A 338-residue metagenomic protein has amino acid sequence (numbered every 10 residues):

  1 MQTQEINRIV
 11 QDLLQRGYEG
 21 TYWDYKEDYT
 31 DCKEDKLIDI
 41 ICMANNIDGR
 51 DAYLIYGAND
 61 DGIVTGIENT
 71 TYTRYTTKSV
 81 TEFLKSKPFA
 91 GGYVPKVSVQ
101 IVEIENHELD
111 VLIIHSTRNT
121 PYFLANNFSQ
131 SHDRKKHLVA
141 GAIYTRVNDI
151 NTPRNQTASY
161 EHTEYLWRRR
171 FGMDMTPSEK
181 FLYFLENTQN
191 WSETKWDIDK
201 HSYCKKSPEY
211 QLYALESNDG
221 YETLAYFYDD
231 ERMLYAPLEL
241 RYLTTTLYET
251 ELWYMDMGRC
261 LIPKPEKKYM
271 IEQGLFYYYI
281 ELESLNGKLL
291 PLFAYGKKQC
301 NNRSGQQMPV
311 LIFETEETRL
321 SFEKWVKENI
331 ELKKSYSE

Functional and structural regions predicted by a protein language model:
M1-T65, Y72-K78, N148-E338: Bergerat-fold GHKL/Histidine-kinase-like ATPase
I6-Q15, F83-K87, S98-Q100, Q130-H132: Intrinsically disordered, low-complexity boundary segments flanking structured domains
A58, E68, I114-S116: Short beta-strand-to-loop capping motifs
D60-Q100: A broadly used, surface-exposed interaction patch
G62-N69, S131, H137-I143, P291: Short, well-ordered strand-loop elements centered on a beta-strand within folded domains, enriched for acidic residues
G91-L182, K324: Intrinsically disordered, low-complexity regulatory tails
